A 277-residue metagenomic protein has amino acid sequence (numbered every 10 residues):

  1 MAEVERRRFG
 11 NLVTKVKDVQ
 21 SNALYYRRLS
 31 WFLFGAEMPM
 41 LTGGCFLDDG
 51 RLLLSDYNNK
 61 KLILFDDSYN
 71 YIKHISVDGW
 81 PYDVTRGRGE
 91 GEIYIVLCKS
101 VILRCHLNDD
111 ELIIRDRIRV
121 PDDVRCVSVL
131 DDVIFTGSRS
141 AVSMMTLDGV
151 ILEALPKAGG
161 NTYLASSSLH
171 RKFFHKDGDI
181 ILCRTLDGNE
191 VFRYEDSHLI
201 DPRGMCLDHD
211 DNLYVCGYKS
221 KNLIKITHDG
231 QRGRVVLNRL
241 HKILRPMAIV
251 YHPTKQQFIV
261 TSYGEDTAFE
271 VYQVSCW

Functional and structural regions predicted by a protein language model:
M1, E37-L47, D78-E92, V120-V133 (+5 more regions): Beta-rich, blade/repeat-based domains predominating in secreted/periplasmic proteins but also intracellular
R8-P39, D66-N70: A short helix->beta-strand "capping" segment at the edge of beta-propeller domains
G10, S30-K60, W80-D83: Beta-strand-rich domains and repeat architectures in extracellular enzymes and scaffolds, especially beta-propellers
R27-A36, Y69-S76, E111-I118, V150-K157 (+2 more regions): A short beta-strand motif characteristic of beta-propeller blades
F46, L52-N58, G87, I93-S100 (+4 more regions): Conserved beta-strand positions in repeat-built beta-propeller and related beta-rich domains
K60-I63, V101-C105, A141-M144, D179-L182 (+2 more regions): Structural motif
D66-N70, H106-D110, T146-V150, T185-N189 (+2 more regions): Short loop/turn segments that connect beta-strands within beta-propeller blades
L244-W277: Blade-level signature of beta-propeller repeat domains, shared across WD40, Kelch, NHL, RCC1 and BNR/Asp-box propellers
